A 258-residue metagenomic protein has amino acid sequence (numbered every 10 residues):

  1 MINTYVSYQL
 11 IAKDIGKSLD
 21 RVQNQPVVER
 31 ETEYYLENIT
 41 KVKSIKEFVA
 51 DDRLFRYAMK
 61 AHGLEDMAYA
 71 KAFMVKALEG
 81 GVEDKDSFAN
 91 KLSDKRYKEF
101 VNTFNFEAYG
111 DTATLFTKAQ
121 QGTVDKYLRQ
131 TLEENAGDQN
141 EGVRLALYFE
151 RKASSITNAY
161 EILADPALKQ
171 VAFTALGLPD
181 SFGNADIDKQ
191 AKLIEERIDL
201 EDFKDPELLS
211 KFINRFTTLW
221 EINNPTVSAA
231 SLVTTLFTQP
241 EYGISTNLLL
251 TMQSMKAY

Functional and structural regions predicted by a protein language model:
M1-Y258: Type III/flagellar secretion export determinants
